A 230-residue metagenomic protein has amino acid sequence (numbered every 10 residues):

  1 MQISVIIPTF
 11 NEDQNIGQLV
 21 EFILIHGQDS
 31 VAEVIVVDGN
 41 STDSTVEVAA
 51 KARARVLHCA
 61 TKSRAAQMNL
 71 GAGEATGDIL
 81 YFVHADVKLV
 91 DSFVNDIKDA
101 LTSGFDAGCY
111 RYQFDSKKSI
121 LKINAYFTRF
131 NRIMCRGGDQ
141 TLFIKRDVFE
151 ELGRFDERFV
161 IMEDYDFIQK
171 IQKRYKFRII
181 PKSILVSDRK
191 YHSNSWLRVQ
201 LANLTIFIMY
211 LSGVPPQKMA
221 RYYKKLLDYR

Functional and structural regions predicted by a protein language model:
Q2-S4, E33, D166: Cell-envelope/extracellular polymer assembly enzymes that use nucleotide-activated donors
Q14-Q18, D43-A52: Acidic helix N-cap motif at the loop->helix transition within catalytic regions of sugar-transfer enzymes
E21-V31: Short, acidic, metal-binding catalytic loop of nucleotide-sugar glycosyltransferases
D38-V46, V87: A conserved acidic beta->alpha catalytic loop
C59-A75: Glycine-rich, basic loop-to-helix element that forms the pyrophosphate-binding segment of sugar-nucleotide handling
L80: Short aromatic/hydrophobic "clamp" motif used to bind/position activated sugar donors
S92-S119: Conserved donor NDP-sugar-binding/catalytic core segment of glycosyltransferases
Q172-R230: Hydrophobic helical membrane-anchoring modules
